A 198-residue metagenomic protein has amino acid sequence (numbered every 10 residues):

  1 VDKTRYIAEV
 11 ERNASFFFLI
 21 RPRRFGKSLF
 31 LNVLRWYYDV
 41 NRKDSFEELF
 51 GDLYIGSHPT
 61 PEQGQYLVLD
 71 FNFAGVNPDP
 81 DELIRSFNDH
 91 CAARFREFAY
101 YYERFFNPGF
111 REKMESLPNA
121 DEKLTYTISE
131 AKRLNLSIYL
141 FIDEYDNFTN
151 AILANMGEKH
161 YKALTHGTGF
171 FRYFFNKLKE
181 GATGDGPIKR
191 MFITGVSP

Functional and structural regions predicted by a protein language model:
V1-P198: Phosphate-binding site recognition
